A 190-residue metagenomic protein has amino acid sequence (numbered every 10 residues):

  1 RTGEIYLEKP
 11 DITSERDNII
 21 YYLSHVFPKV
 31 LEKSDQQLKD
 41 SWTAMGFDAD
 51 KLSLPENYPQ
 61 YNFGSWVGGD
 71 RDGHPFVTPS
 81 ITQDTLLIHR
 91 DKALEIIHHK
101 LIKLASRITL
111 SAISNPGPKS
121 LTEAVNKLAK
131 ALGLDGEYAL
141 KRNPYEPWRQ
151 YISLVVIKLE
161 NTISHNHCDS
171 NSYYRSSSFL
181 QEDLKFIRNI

Functional and structural regions predicted by a protein language model:
R1, R107-I190: Extended, charge-enriched "interface" segments that sit outside catalytic cores
T2-T13, D17, D183, I187: A charged, amphipathic alpha-helical module
P10-F63: Extended, Lys/Arg-enriched charged tracts that mediate electrostatic binding to polyanionic substrates
I12-E15, I19, H89, L140 (+2 more regions): Non-transmembrane, amphipathic alpha-helical segments
V26-Q37, S41-A44, I96, K100-R107 (+4 more regions): Generic, well-ordered alpha-helical scaffold segments in large soluble proteins
K39-G46, D50, P79, T109-P116: Structured alpha-helical bundle/scaffold domains in large eukaryotic membrane-trafficking regulators
Y61-I81: Conserved phosphate/anionic-ligand binding catalytic regions in large, soluble enzymes, centered on
V77-K103: Extended active-site and interfacial segments that coordinate phosphate-rich ligands in large catalytic machineries
